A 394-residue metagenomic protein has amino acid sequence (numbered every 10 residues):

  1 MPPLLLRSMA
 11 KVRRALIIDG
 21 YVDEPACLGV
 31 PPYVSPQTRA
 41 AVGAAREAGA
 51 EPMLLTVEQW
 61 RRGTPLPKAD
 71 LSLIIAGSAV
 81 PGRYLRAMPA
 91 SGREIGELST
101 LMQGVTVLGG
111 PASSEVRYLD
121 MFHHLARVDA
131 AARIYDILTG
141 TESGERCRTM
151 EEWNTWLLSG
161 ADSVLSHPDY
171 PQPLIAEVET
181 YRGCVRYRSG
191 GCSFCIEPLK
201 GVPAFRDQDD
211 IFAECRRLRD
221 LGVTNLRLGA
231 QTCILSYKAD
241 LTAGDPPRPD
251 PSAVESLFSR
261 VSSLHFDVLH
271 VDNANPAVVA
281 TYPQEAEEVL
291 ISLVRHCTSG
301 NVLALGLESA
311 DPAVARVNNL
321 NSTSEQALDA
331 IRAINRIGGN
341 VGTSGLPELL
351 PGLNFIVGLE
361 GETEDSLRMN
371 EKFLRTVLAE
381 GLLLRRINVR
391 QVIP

Functional and structural regions predicted by a protein language model:
L6-R7, K11-D210: Acidic, low-complexity intrinsically disordered segments
A15-I18, R216-G352, V357-E362: Conserved SAM/AdoMet-binding glycine-rich loop
V22, L378-P394: C-terminal accessory regions of radical SAM enzymes
S72, T106, L125, L226-G229 (+3 more regions): Hydrophobic residues within beta-strands of alpha/beta enzymes
S91, I95, I211, D250 (+5 more regions): Aromatic/hydrophobic pocket-lining residues that form the small-molecule binding cavity in soluble enzyme cores
V116-D120, A286-V289, E360-V377: Catalytic cores of alpha/beta
C184, I211, L305, I387: Conserved, mostly hydrophobic/aromatic
